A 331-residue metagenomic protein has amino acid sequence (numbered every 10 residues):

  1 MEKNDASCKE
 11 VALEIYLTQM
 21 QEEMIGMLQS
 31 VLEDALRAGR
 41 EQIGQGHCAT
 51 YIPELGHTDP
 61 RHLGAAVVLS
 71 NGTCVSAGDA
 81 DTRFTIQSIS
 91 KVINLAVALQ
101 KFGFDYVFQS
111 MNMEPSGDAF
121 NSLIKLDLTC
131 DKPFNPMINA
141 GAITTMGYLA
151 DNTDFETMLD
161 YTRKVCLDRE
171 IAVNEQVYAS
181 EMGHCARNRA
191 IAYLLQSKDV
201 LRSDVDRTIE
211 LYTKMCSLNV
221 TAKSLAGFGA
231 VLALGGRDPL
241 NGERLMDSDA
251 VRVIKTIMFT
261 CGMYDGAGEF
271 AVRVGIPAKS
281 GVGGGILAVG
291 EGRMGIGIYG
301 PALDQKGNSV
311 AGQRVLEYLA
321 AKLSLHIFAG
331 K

Functional and structural regions predicted by a protein language model:
D5-A6: Short hydrophobic alpha-helical segments enriched in small aliphatic residues
I15-G44, A98-F104, F108-Y212: Active-site-adjacent helix/loop patches that line small-molecule binding or acyl-intermediate pockets
E33-R40, I89-Q100, D247-G268: A charged amphipathic helix-loop-strand protein-protein interaction module that recurs in cytosolic assemblies
R40-A77, L287-A288: A short, well-structured edge-of-sheet supersecondary motif
L55-T58, P133-N135, G183, G275-K279 (+1 more regions): Short Gly/Pro-enriched turn/cap motifs at secondary-structure boundaries
N71-G72, T85-F108, F228, I296: Active-site SXXK
M182, Y193-V253, D304-S309: Penicillin-binding protein/beta-lactamase superfamily catalytic region
G235-K331: Structured C-terminal helix/loop/strand segments within mature extracytoplasmic catalytic/sensor domains
